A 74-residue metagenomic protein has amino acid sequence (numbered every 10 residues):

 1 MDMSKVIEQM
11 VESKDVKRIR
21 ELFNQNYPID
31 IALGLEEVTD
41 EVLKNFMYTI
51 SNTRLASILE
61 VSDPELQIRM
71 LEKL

Functional and structural regions predicted by a protein language model:
M1-L74: Hydrophobic packing positions in regular secondary-structure scaffolds
